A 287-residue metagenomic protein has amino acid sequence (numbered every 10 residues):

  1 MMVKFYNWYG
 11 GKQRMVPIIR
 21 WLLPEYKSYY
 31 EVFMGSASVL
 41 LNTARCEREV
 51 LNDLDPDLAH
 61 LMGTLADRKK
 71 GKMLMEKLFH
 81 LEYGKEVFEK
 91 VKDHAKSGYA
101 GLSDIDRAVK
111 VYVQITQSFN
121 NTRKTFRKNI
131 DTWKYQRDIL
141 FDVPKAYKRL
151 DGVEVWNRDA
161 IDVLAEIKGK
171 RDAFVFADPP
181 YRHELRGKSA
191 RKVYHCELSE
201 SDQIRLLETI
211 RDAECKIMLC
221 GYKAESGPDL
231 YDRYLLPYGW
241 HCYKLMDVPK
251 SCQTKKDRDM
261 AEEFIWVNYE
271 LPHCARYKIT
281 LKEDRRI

Functional and structural regions predicted by a protein language model:
M1-M15, L22-L23, D67-R191, D212 (+1 more regions): SAM-dependent nucleic-acid methyltransferase catalytic core
M1-V50, L54, I161-F174, R182-I287: Class I S-adenosyl-L-methionine
W21-A95: SAM cofactor-binding core of SAM-dependent methyltransferases, primarily the Rossmann-like beta-alpha-beta module
G63, P144-Y147, D232, L236: Class I S-adenosyl-L-methionine
